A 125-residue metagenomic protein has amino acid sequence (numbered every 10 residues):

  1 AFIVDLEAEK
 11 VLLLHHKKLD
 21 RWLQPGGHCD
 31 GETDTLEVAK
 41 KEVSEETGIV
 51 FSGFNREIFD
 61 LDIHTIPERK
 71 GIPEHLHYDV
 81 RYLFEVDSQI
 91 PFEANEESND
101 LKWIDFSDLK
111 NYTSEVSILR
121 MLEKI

Functional and structural regions predicted by a protein language model:
A1-K10: Conserved N-terminal beta-strand and adjoining loop/helix that marks the start of the Nudix/MutT-like hydrolase domain
E9-E46: Conserved Nudix-box catalytic region and its N-terminal flanking loop in Nudix hydrolases and closely related
W22, H75, K102: Residues that recognize and position ribonucleotide moieties
G48-I90: Active-site segment of metal-dependent pyrophosphate-handling enzymes, primarily the Nudix hydrolase catalytic core
R81, E85, F92-M121: NUDIX/MutT-family hydrolases
E123-I125: Terminal transmembrane helical module of multi-pass membrane proteins
